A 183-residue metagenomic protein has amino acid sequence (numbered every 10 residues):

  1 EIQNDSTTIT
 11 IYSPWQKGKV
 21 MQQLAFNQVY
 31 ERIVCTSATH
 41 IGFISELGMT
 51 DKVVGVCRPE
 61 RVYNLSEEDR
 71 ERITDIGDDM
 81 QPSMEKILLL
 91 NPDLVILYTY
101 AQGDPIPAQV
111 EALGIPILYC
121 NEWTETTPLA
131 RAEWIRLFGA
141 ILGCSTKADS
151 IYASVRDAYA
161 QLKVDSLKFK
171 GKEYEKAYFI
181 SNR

Functional and structural regions predicted by a protein language model:
E1-I2, I9, Q22-L24, V53 (+1 more regions): Generic preference for hydrophobic/aromatic residues in regular secondary structure cores
E1-V20, I141-T146, S150: Helix-enriched interaction subdomains in cytosolic or periplasmic regions, typified by TIR/SEFIR signaling/NADase cores
Q3-S6, S45-T50, P128-A132, G139: Non-transmembrane, interaction-prone segments in cytosolic or luminal domains
T10-K19, F26-L89, L94-A101: A short, structured surface patch at a secondary-structure boundary
R32, D93-I96, G103-R183: Extracytoplasmic substrate-binding proteins
